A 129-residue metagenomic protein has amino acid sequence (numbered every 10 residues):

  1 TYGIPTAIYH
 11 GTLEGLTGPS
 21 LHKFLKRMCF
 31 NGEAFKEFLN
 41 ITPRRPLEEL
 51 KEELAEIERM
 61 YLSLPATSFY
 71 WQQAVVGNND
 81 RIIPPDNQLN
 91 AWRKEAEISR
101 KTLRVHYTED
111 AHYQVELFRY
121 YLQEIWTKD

Functional and structural regions predicted by a protein language model:
T1-L16: Flexible "cap/lid" loop of the alpha/beta hydrolase fold
G11, K23, E52, E56 (+2 more regions): Alpha-helical elements of Rossmann-like donor-binding domains used by nucleotide-donor carbohydrate transfer enzymes
G18-E58: Conserved alpha/beta-hydrolase catalytic His-Asp/Glu region
L64-F69: Short, conserved loop/helix-junction motifs that constitute active-site signature segments in enzyme catalytic cores
Y70, P84-R93: Short alpha-helix in the alpha/beta-hydrolase fold that links the catalytic acid
Y70-A74, E97-I98: Hydrophobic beta-strand segments of well-ordered beta-sheets in folded domains
A74-V76, D80: Short beta-strand/loop motif that positions the catalytic acidic residue of the alpha/beta-hydrolase fold
A96-D129: Catalytic active-site module of serine/aspartate enzymes centered on a nucleophile-bearing elbow/loop
